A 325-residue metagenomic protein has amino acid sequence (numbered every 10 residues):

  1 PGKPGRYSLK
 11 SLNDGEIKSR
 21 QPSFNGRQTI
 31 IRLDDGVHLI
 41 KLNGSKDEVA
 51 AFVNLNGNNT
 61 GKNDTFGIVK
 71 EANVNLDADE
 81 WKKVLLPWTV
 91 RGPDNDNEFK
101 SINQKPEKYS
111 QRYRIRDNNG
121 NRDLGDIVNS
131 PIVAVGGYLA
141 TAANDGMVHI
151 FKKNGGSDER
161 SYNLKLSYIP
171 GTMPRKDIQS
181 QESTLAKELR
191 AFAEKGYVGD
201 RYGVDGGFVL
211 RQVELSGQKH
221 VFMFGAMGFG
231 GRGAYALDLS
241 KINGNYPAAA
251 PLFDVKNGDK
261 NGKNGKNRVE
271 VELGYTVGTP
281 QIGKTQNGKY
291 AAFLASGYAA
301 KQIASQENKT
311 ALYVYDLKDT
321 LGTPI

Functional and structural regions predicted by a protein language model:
P1-I325: A fold-level detector for beta-propeller and closely related beta-sheet-rich head/sensor domains
